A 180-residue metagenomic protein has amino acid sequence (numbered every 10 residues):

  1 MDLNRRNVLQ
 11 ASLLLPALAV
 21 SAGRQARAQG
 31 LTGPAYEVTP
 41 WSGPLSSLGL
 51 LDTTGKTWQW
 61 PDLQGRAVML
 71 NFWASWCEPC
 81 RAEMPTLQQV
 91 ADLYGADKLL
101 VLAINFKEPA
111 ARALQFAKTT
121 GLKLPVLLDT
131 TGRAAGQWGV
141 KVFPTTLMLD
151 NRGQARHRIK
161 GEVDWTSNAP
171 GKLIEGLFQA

Functional and structural regions predicted by a protein language model:
M1-P16: N-terminal secretory signal peptides and thylakoid transit peptides that target proteins across membranes
R24-R27: Sec/Tat signal peptide C-region and signal peptidase I cleavage site
Q29-W60: N-terminal "domain-start" segment that seeds a small globular fold
P61-W76: Short active-site neighborhood of thiol/selenol oxidoreductases, capturing the structured segment around
F72-Q89: Conserved redox-active cysteine motifs that mediate thiol-disulfide chemistry, especially di-cysteine Cys-X(1-2)-Cys
M84-A103: Conserved helix-turn-beta segment immediately C-terminal to the redox Cys motif in thioredoxin-like folds
L102, L114-R152: Short, internal strand/loop/helix patches that form the active-site neighborhood or redox-interaction surface
N151-A180: Thiol-/selenol-based redox modules, centered on thioredoxin-like and closely related oxidoreductase domains
